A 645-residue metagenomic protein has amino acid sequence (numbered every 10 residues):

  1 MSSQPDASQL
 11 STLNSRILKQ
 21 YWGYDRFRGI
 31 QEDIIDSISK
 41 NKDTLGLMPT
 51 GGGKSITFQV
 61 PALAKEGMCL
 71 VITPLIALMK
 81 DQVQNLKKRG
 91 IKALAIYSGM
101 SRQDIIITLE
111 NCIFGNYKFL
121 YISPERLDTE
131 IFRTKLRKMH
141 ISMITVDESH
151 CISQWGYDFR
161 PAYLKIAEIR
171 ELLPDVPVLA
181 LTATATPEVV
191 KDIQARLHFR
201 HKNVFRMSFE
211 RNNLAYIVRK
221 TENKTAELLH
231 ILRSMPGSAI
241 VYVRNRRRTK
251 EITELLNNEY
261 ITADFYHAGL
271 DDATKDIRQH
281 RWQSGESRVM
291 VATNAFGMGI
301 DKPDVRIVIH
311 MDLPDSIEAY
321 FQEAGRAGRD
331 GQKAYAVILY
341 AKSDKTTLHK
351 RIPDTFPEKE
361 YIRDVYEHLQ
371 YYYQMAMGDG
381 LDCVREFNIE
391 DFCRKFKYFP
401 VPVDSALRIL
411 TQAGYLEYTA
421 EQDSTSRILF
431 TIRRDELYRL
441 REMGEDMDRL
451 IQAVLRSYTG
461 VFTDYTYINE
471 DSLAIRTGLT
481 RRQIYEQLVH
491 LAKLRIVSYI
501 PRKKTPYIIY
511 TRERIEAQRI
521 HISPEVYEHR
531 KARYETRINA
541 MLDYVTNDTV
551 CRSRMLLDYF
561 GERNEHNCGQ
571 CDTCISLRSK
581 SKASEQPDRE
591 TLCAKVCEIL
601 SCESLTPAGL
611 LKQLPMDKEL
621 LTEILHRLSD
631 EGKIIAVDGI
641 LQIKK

Functional and structural regions predicted by a protein language model:
M1-S15, A583-P587, T591, K645: Short, Lys/Arg-enriched, disordered terminal segments
M1-S3, Q9, L120, T253 (+2 more regions): Intrinsically disordered, low-complexity N-terminal extensions of nucleic-acid-metabolism proteins
S3-Y21, D25-G29, D33-S55, P61-K65 (+1 more regions): Helicase motor core with emphasis on the C-terminal RecA-like subdomain
L70-V71: Gly/serine-rich nucleotide phosphate-binding loop at the start of the catalytic core of nucleotide/ADP-ribose-handling
A95, E227, I231, N245 (+5 more regions): A broadly structural signal marking compact, well-ordered functional cores that mediate small-ligand/cofactor/substrate
S287, V305, L313-Q322, G328-D638: C-terminal accessory region of SF2 helicases/translocases
